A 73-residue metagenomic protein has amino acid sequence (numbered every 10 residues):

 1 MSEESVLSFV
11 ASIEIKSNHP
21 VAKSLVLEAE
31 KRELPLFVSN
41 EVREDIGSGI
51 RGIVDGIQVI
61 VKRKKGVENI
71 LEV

Functional and structural regions predicted by a protein language model:
S2-V73: P-type ATPase nucleotide-binding
